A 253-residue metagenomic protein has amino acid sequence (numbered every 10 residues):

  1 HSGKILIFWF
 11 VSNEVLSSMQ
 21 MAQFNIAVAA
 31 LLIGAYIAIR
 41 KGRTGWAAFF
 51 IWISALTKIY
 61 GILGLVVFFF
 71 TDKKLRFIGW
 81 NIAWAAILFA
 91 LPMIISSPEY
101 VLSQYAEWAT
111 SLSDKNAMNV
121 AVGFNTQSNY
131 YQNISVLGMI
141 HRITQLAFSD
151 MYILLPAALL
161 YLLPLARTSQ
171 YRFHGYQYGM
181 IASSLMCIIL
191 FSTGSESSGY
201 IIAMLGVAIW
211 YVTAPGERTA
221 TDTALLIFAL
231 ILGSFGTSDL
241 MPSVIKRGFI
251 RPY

Functional and structural regions predicted by a protein language model:
H1-W46, T71-S197, M204: Primarily membrane-embedded glycan-assembly and transfer machineries that use lipid-linked glycans
A48-I51, Y60-T71, I82, I202: Transmembrane-embedded, aromatic-rich helix segments that form part of the hydrophobic channel/pocket engaging
I53-I59, I231-F235: Hydrophobic, aromatic-rich membrane-embedded alpha-helical segments
E196-I202, T213, T219: Extended hydrophobic-aromatic, low-complexity segments
A203-I209: Active/binding-pocket-proximal capping segment
Y211-Y253: Aromatic-enriched
